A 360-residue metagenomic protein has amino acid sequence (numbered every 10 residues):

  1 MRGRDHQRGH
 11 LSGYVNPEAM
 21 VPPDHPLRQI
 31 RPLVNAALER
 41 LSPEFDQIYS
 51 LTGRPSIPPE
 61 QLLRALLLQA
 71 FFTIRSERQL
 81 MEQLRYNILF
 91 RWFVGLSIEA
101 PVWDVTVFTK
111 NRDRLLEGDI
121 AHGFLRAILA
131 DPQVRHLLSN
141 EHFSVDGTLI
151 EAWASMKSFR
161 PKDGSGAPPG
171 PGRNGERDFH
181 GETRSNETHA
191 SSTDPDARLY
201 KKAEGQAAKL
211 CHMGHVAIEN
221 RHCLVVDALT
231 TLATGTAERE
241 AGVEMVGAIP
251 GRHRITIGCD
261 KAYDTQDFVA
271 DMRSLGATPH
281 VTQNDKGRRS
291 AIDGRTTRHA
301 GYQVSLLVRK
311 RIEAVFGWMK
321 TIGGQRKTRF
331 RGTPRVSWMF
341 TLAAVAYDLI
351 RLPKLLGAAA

Functional and structural regions predicted by a protein language model:
M1-A36, R177-F179, L352-A360: Charged, often Cys/His-bearing segments associated with DNA-binding zinc-finger transcription factors
P22, P26, G53-Q61, S76 (+7 more regions): Secondary-structure capping and boundary motifs in well-ordered enzyme cores
P23-L67, F72-T73: Basic, short loop/linker segments at the boundary and entry of helix-turn-helix/winged-helix-like folds
P59-A70, Y86-I88, G214, E244 (+1 more regions): Contiguous, well-ordered alpha-helical segments that form the cores/surfaces of helical PPI scaffolds
A65, L80, D104, V216 (+6 more regions): Hydrophobic, well-ordered secondary-structure elements that form the walls of internal hydrophobic environments
Q79-R91: DNA-recognition alpha helix
R85, V94-R273, N284, D348: Polybasic low-complexity intrinsically disordered regions
G164-G172, D178-F179, K261-P334, W338-T341: Helix-centered, glycine/charged polyanion-binding patches within enzymatic domains that contact phosphate-containing
